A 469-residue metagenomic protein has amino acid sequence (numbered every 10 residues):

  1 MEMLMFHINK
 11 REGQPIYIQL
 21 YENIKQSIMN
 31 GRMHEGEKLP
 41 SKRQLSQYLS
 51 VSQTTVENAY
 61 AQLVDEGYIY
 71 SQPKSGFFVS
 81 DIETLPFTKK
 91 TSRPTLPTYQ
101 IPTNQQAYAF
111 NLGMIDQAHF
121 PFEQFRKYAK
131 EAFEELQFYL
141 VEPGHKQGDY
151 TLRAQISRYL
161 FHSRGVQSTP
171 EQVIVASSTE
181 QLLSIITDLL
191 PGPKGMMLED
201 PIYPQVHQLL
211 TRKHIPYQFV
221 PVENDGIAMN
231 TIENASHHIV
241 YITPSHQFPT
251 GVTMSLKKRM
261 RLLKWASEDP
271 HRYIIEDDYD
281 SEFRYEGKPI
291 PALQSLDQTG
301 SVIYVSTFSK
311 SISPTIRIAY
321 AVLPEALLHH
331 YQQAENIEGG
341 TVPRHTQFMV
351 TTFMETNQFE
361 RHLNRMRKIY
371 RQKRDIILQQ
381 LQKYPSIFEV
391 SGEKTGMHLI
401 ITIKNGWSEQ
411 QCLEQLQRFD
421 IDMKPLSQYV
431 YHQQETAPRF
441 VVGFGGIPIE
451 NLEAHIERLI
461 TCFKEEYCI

Functional and structural regions predicted by a protein language model:
M1-K130, V141, A326, N336-P343 (+9 more regions): N-terminal basic, amphipathic alpha-helical segments
K130-E134, S157-F161, T351, Q382: Amphipathic, well-packed alpha-helical segments that form the structural scaffold of globular domains
L140-H271, E282, K288-L296, Y370 (+1 more regions): Conserved core of the PLP fold type I
D200, P204-L209, Y273, R284 (+9 more regions): A generic "structured core" feature
D277-D278: Walker B catalytic acidic pair
P289-F308, H329-H330, F440: Conserved active-site segment immediately N-terminal to the catalytic lysine that forms the internal aldimine
V302-K383, E389-E393: PLP-dependent aminotransferase class I/II
